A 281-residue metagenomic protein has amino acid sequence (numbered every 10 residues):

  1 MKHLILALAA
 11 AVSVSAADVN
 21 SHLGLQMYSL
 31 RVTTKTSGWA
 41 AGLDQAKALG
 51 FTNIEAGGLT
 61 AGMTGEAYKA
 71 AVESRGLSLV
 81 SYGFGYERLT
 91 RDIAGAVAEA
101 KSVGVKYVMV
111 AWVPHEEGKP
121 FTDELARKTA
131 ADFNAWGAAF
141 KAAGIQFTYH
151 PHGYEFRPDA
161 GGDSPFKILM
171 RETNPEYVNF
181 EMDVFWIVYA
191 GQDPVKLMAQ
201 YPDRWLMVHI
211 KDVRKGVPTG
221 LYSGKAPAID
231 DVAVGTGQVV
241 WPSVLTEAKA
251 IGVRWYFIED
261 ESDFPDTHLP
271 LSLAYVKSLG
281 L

Functional and structural regions predicted by a protein language model:
H3-V12: Sec-dependent N-terminal signal peptides
A16-Y107, A274, S278-L281: N-terminal pre-domain/capping segments
S21-M27, I54-A56, L79-F84, V108-V110 (+4 more regions): Hydrophobic faces of well-ordered beta-strands that scaffold small-molecule active sites in alpha/beta enzyme cores
Y28-L30, G57-L59, F84-E87, V113-H115 (+4 more regions): Active-site beta-loop-alpha junctions enriched in small/polar residues
L43-D44, G65-K69, I93-V97, A130-G137 (+5 more regions): Generic structural signal for well-ordered alpha-helices, preferentially at hydrophobic/aromatic core positions
N53, T60, S78, Y86-N179 (+1 more regions): Active-site acidic/histidine proton-transfer and metal-coordination neighborhood in alpha/beta enzyme cores
A142-Q238: Acidic/histidine-rich catalytic cores of soluble enzymes
D231-A233, E247, I251, S262-L281: Aromatic-rich peripheral "rim/lid" segments of glycoside hydrolase catalytic domains that contact and position glycan
